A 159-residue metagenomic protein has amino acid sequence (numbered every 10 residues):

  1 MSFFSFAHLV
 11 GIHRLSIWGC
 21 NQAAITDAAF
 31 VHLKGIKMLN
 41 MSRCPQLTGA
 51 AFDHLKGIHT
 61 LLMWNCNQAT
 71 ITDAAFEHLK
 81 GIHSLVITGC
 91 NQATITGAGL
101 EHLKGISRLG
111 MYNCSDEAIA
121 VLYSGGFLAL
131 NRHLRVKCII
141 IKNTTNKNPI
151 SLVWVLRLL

Functional and structural regions predicted by a protein language model:
M1, G11-A24, G35-L47, G57-T70 (+3 more regions): Concave beta-strand-loop units of leucine-rich repeat
M1-A7, Q22-V31, C44-D53, Q68-E77 (+3 more regions): Leucine-rich repeat
S124, L128, R132-L159: A detector of long low-complexity, disordered segments enriched in serine/threonine/proline
